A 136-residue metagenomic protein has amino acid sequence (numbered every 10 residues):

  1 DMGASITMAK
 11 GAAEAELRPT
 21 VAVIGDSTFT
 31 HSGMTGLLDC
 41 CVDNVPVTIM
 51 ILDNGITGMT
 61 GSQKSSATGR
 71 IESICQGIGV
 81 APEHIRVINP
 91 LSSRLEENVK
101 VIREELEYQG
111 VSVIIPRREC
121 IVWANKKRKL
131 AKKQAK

Functional and structural regions predicted by a protein language model:
D1, D39-I49, Q63-G79: Flexible glycine/proline-rich, aromatic-decorated loop/lid segments
D1-T57: Thiamine diphosphate
L17-R18, N44-V47, P82-I85, Y108-V113: Active-site lining segments that contact anionic ligands and/or coordinate catalytic metals
R18, K64-E104: Conserved thiamine diphosphate
S32-G36, V42, M59-K64, E97-V101 (+1 more regions): Short acidic, glycine/serine/threonine-rich loops at helix termini
N54-I56, L91-S92, R117-V122: Glycine-rich beta-alpha junction loops
N54-K64, E83-P90, A131-A135: Short beta-alpha connecting loops at secondary-structure transitions that line or flank enzyme active sites
E104-K136: Glycine/aspartate-rich loop-and-adjacent alpha/beta segment that forms the canonical ThDP
